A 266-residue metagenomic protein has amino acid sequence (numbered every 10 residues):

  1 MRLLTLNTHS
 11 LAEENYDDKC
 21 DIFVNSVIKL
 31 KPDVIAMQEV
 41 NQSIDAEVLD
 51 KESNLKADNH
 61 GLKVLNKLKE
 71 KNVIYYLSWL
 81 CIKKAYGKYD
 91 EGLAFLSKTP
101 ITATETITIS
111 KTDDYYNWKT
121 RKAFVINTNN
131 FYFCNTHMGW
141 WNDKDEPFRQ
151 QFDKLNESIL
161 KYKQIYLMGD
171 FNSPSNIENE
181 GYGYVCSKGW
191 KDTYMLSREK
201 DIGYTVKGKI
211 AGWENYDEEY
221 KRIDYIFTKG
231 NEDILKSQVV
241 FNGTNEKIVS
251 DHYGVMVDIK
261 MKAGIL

Functional and structural regions predicted by a protein language model:
M1-L30, Y76-L266: Active-site regions of metal-assisted phosphoester/phosphodiester hydrolases, unifying DNase/endonuclease modules
N15-D17, V40-L68, A85-D90, N176-V185: Metal-dependent catalytic neighborhoods of phosphoester/phosphodiester hydrolases
V27, K31-V40: Proline-aspartate-enriched helix->loop->beta-strand connector
Q38, H60, F148-Q151: Glutamine-centric residue-chemistry signal
G61-L77, L96: Charged, glycine-enriched surface loops/patches that mediate electrostatic binding to polyanionic ligands
